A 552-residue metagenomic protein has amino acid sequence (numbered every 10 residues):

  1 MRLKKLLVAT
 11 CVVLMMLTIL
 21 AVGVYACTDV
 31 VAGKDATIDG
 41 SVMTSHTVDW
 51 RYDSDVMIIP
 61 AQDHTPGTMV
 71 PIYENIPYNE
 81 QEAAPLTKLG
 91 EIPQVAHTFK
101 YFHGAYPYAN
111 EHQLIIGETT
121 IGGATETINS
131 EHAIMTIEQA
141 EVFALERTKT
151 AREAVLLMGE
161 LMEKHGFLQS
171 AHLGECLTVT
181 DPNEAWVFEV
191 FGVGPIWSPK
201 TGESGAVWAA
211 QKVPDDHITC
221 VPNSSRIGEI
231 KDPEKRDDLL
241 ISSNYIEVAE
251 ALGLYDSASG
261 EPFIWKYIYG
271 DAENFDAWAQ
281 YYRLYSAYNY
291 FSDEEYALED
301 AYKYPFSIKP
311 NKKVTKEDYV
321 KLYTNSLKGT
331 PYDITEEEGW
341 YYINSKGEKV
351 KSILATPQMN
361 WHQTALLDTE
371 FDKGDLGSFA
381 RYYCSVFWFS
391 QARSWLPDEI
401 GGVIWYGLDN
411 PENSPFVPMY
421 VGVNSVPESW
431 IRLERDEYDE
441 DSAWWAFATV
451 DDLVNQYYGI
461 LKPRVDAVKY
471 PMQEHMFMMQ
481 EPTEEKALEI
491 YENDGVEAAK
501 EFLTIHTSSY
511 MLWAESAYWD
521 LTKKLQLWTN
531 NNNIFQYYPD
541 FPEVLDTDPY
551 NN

Functional and structural regions predicted by a protein language model:
M1-C11: Bacterial N-terminal signal peptides that target proteins for export
M16-V24: C-terminal segment of classical bacterial N-terminal signal peptides
C27-T136, L157-V314, L322: A contiguous strand-loop segment
I128-E131, Q139-T148: Second-shell loop/turn segments in exported
R147-V155: Short, charged, surface-exposed loops that flank catalytic or proteolytic processing sites
E250-W395, E399-V403: Glycine-rich, aromatic-lined ligand/substrate-binding cores of catalytic and carbohydrate-binding domains
L354-L488: Substrate-recognition/cap regions that form aromatic- and gly/pro-loop-enriched pockets for small-molecule ligands
V468-N552: Histidine-centered catalytic/metal-binding microenvironments
